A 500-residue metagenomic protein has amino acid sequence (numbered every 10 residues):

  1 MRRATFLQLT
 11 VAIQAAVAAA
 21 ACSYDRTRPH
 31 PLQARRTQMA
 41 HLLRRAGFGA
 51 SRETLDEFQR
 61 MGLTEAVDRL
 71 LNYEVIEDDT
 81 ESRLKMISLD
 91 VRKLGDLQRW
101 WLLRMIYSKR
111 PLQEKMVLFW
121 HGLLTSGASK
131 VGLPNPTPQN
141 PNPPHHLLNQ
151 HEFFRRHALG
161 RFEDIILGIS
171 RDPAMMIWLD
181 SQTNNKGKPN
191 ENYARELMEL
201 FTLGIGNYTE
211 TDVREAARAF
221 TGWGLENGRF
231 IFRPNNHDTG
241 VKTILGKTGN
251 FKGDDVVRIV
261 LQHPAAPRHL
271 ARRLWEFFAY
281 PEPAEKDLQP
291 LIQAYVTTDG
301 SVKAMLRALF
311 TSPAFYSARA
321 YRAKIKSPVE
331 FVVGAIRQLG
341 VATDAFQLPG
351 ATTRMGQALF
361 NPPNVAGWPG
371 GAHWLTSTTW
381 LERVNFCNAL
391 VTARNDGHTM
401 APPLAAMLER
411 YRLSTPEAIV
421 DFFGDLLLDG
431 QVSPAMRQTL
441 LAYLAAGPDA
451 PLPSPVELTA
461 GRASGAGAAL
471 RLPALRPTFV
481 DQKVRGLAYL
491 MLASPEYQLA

Functional and structural regions predicted by a protein language model:
M1-Q14: N-terminal secretory signal peptides and thylakoid transit peptides that target proteins across membranes
F6, R26-P31: Charged, compositionally biased N-terminal leader segments and the immediate start of the first structured element
L7, V17-S23, P134-R354: Active-site substrate-binding loop specific to GH73 endo-beta-N-acetylglucosaminidase modules in bacterial autolysins
T10, Q59-G62, L71, I169 (+3 more regions): A general structural motif at alpha-helix termini
H30-R35, M39-R52, H263, P267-T298 (+1 more regions): Flexible, low-complexity segments enriched for small/polar residues
A34, Q38-L42, A50, T54-E57 (+27 more regions): Extracytoplasmic/secreted proteins, especially bacterial periplasmic and envelope-associated proteins
A46, R104-M105, L123, G127 (+5 more regions): Alpha-helix C-capping/helix-to-loop hinge sites
R52-H157, Q182-T183, L444, A450-A468: N-terminal accessory alpha/beta regions
